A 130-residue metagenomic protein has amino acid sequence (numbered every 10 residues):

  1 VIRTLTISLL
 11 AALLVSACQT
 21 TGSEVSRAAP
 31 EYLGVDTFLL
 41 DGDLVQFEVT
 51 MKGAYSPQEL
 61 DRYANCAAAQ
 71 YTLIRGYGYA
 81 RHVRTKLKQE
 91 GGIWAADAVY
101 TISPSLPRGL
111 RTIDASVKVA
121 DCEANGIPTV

Functional and structural regions predicted by a protein language model:
V1-I7: Bacterial N-terminal signal peptides that target proteins for export
L9-A12: Alpha-helical transmembrane segments
L14-A17: C-terminal motif of bacterial Sec signal peptides marking the signal peptidase cleavage site
Q19-V130: Secreted/extracellular ectodomain signature
